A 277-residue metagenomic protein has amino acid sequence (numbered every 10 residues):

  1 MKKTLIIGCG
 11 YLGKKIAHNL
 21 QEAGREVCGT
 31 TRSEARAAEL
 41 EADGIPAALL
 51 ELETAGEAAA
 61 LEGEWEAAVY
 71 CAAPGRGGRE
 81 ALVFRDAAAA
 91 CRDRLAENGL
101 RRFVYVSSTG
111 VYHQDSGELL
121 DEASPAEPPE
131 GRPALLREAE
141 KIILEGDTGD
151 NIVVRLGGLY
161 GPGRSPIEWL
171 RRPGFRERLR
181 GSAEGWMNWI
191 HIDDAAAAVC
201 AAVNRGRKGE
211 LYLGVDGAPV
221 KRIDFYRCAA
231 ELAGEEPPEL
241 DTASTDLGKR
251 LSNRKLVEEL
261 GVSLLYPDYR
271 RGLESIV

Functional and structural regions predicted by a protein language model:
G13-K14: N-terminal Rossmann-fold NAD(P) dinucleotide-binding loop
P46-E53, S244-V277: C-terminal amphipathic/interface module of NAD(P)-dependent oxidoreductases and related NAD-binding regulators
G63-V104, K141: NAD(P)-cofactor binding segment of oxidoreductase domains
A89-P129: Conserved Rossmann-fold NAD(P)-dependent oxidoreductase catalytic core, especially the SDR/UDP-sugar
S116-V153: Catalytic helix-loop patch of NAD(P)-dependent Rossmann-fold dehydrogenases
E130, L144-W186: NAD(P)-dependent short-chain dehydrogenase/reductase
E168-R178, E184-Y212: Alpha-helical substrate-binding/gating segment
A196-A201, R205-L247: Mid/C-terminal beta-alpha module of Rossmann-like enzyme folds, strongest in SDR-family dehydrogenases/epimerases
